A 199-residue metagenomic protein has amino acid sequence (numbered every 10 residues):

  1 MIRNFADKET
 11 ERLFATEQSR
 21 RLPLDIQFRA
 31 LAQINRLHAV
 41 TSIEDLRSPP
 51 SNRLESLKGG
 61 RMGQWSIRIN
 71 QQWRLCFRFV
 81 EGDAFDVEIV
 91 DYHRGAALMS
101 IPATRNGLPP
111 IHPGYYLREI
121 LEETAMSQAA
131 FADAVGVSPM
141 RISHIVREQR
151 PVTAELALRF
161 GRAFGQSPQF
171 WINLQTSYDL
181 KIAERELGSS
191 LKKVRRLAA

Functional and structural regions predicted by a protein language model:
M1, H93-T104, A198-A199: Intrinsically disordered, low-complexity and often Lys/Arg-enriched segments
M1-Q33: Arg/Lys-rich, positively charged N-terminal/basic patches that mediate binding to nucleic acids
T41-W65: A short, surface-exposed loop/turn module that caps and links secondary-structure elements
L46, M126-H144: Short alpha-helical DNA-recognition segment
K58, W65-L98: Enriched for short, Lys/Arg-rich terminal
L98, I172-A199: Short, charged recognition helix plus adjacent turn of helix-turn-helix-like nucleic-acid-binding domains
S100-M126: A short, Lys/Arg-rich alpha-helix, primarily the initiator
Q149-R162: Short, basic-rich loop-to-helix N-cap that marks the start of a DNA-contacting helix
